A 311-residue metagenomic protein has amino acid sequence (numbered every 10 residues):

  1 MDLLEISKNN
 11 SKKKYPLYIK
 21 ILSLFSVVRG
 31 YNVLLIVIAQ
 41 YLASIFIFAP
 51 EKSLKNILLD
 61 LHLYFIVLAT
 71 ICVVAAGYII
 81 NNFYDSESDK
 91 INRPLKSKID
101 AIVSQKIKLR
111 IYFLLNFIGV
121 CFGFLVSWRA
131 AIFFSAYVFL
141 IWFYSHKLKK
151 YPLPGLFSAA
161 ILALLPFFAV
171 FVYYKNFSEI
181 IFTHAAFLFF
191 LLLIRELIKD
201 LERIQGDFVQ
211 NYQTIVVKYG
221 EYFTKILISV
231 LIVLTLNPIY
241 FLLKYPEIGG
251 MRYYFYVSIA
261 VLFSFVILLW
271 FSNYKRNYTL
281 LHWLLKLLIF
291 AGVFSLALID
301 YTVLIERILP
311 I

Functional and structural regions predicted by a protein language model:
M1-F25: Short, Lys/Arg-rich, polar N-terminal cytosolic tail immediately upstream of the first transmembrane signal-anchor
L17, S23-S26, S97-S178, T183: Intramembrane alpha-helical segments
L35-A43, I99, F157-Y174, V216-E221 (+1 more regions): Small-residue-rich segments of transmembrane alpha-helices in multi-pass membrane proteins, especially helix faces
V37-Y84, G119-V120, W128-W142, F177-I198: Membrane-embedded alpha-helical segments that form the functional core of polytopic membrane enzymes, especially those
Q40-F48, G119-S127, I141-S145, P166-Y174 (+4 more regions): Structural signal for membrane-spanning alpha-helices in multi-pass inner-membrane proteins, emphasizing helix cores
I57-I66, I107-Y151, I226-K286: Transmembrane helix-loop-helix
A69-V120, F190-P246: Solvent-exposed interhelical
A297-I311: Juxtamembrane boundary at the C-terminal end of a transmembrane helix
